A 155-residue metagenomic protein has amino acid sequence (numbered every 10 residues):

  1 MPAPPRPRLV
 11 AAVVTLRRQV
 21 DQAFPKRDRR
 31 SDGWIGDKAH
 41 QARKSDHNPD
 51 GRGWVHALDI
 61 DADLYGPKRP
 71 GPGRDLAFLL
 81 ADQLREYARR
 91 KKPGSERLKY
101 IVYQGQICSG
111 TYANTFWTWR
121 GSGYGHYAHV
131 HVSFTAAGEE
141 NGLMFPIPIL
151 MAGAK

Functional and structural regions predicted by a protein language model:
M1-A113, Y127-F134: Secreted/periplasmic proteins that engage bacterial cell-wall peptidoglycan
M1-A3, A136-K155: Low-complexity, Gly/Ser/Thr/Pro-rich intrinsically disordered linker/tail segments
Y112-T115, L143-M144: Short, conserved acidic/polar surface loops in the N-terminal third of protein domains
W117-Y124: Short proline/glycine-enriched turn/loop segments at secondary-structure junctions
Y124-A128, N141: Short glycine/proline-enriched turn or capping motifs at secondary-structure junctions
